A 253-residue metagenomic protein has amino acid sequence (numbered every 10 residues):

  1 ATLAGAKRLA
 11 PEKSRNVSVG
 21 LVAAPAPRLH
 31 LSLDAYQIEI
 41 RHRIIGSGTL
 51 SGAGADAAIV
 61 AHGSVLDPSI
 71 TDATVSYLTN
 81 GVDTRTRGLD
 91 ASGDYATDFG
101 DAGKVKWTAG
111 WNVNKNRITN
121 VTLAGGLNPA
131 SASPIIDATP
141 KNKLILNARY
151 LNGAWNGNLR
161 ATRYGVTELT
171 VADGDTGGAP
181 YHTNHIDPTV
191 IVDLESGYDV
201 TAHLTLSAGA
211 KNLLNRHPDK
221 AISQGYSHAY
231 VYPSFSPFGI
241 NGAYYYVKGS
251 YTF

Functional and structural regions predicted by a protein language model:
A1-E12, V17, P27-A35, E39: Solvent-exposed loop/turn elements at secondary-structure boundaries
L3, K13-V17, R85-L89, P140-L144 (+2 more regions): Residues that define the transmembrane beta-barrel architecture of outer-membrane proteins
A4-K7, V75-N80, P129-I135, G177-N184 (+1 more regions): Extracellular loop and loop/strand-boundary signature of outer-membrane beta-barrel proteins
K13, A23-P27, E39, R85 (+6 more regions): Outer-membrane beta-barrel strand-turn architecture
V19-A23, A91-Y95, A109, L146-Y150 (+4 more regions): Residues on the lipid-exposed face of transmembrane beta-strands in outer-membrane beta-barrel proteins
L29-H30, A35-D173: Gram-negative outer-membrane beta-barrel transporters
K115, A161-D173, Y198-F253: C-terminal beta-signal and adjacent terminal beta-strands/loops of Gram-negative outer-membrane beta-barrel proteins
N158-R163, T170-I191, E195: Generic long, charged, amphipathic alpha-helical segments
